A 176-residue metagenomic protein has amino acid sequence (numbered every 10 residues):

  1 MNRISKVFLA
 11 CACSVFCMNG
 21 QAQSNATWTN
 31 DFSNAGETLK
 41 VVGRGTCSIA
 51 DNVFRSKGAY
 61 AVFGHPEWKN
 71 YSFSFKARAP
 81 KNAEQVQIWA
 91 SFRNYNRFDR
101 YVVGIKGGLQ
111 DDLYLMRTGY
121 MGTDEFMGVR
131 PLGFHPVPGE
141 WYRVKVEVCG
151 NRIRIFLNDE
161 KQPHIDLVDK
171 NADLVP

Functional and structural regions predicted by a protein language model:
M1-L9: Bacterial N-terminal signal peptides that target proteins for export
F8-F16: Bacterial N-terminal signal peptides
M18-A22: Sec/Tat signal peptide C-region and signal peptidase I cleavage site
Q23-V42: Extracellular carbohydrate-recognition regions
F32, F73-F75, E140-C149, I153-L157: Short tryptophan-centered beta-strand motifs in secreted/extracellular beta-sheet-rich domains of glycan-recognition
S56-Y120: Secretory/extracellular carbohydrate-interaction modules and structurally similar beta-sandwich "look-alikes"
M121-R143: Short, aromatic/His-centered strand-loop micro-motif at the edge of beta-sheets
I165-P176: Flexible glycan-contacting loops in extracellular carbohydrate-active proteins
